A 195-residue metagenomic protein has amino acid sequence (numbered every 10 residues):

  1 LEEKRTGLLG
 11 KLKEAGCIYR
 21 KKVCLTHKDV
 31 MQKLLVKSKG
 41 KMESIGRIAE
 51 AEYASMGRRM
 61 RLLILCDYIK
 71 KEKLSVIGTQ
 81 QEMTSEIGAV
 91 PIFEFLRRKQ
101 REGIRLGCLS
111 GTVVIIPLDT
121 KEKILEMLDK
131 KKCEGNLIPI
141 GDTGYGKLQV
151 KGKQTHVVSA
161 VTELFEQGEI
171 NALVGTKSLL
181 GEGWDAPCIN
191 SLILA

Functional and structural regions predicted by a protein language model:
L1-A172: Conserved C-terminal RecA-like helicase domain
V174, L179-A195: A short beta-strand element within the Helicase C-terminal
